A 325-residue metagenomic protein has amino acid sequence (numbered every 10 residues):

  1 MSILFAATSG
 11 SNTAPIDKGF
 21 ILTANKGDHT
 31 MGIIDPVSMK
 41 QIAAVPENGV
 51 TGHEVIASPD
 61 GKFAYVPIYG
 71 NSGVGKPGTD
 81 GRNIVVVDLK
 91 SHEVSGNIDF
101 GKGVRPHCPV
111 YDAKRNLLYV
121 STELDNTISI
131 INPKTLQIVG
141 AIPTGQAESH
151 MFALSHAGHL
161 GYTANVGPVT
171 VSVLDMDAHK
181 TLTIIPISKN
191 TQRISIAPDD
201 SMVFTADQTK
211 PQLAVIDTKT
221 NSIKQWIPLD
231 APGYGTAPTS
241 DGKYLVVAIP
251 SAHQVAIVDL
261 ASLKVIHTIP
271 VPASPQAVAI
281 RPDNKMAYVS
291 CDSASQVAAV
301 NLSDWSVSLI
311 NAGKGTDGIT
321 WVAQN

Functional and structural regions predicted by a protein language model:
M1-N325: Predominantly soluble domains enriched in secretory-pathway, periplasmic, or organellar proteins
